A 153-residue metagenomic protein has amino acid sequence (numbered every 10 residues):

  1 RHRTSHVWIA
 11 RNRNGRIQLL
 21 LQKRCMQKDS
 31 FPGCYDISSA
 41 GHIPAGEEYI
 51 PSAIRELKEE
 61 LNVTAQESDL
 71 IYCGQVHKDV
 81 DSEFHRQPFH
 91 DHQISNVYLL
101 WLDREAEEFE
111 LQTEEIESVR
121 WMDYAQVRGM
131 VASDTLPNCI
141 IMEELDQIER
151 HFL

Functional and structural regions predicted by a protein language model:
R1-T4, G15-R55, E59-V63: Conserved Nudix-box catalytic region and its N-terminal flanking loop in Nudix hydrolases and closely related
S5-I9: Short beta-strand scaffold segments in enzyme catalytic cores
A10-N12, W101: A generic structural motif
R11, K28, V80: Feature marks short, surface-exposed loop/turn motifs that line or immediately flank catalytic pockets and channel
N14, N62-Q66, E105-E108: Secondary-structure boundary elements
G33-Y35, S39, G74-L153: Nudix hydrolase/Nudix homology domain
T64-Q75: A short coil-to-beta-strand element that immediately follows conserved catalytic motifs
